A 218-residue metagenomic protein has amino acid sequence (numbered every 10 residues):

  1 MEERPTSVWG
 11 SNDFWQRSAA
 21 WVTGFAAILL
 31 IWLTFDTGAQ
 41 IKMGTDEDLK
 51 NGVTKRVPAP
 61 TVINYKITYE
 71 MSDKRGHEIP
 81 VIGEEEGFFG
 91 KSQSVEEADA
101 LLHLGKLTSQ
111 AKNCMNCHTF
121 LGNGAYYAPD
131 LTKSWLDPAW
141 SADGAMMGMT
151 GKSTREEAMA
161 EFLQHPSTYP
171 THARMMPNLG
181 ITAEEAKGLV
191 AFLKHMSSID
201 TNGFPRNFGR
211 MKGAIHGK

Functional and structural regions predicted by a protein language model:
M1-A19: N-terminal positive-inside, membrane-proximal cytosolic segments immediately preceding the first
A20-D36: Hydrophobic membrane-insertion alpha-helices, especially the h-region of bacterial N-terminal signal peptides
T34-T45, G105: Short, contiguous, helix-prone interaction/anchoring segments in small proteins
I41-K55: Alpha-helical transmembrane signal-anchor/signal-peptide segments
N51-I67: Short juxtamembrane segments adjacent to a transmembrane helix
V62-Q110, K152: Electrostatic cytochrome c docking/interface patches
D99, A111, M115-N116, L121-G203 (+1 more regions): Extracytoplasmic electron-transfer domains, predominantly the class I c-type cytochrome c fold
T201-K212: Short, flexible loop/turn segments with low-complexity composition
